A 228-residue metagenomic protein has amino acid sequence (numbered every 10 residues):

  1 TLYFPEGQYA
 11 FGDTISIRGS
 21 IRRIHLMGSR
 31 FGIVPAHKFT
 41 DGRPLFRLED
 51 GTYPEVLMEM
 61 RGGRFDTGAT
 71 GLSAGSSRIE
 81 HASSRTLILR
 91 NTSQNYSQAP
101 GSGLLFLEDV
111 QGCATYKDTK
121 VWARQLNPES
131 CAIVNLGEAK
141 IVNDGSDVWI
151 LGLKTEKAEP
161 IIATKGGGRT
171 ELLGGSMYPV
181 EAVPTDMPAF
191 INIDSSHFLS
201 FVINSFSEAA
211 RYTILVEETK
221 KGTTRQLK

Functional and structural regions predicted by a protein language model:
T1-K228: Extracellular/periplasmic carbohydrate-active domains that bind, remodel, or depolymerize complex polysaccharides
